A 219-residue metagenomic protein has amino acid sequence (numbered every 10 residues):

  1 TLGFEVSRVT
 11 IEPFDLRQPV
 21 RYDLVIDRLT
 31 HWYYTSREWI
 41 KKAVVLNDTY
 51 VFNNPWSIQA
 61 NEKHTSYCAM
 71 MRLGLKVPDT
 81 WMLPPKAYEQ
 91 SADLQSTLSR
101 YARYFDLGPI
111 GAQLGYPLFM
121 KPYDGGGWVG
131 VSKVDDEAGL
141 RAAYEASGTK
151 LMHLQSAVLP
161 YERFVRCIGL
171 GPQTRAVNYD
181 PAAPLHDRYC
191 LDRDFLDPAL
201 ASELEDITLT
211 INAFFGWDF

Functional and structural regions predicted by a protein language model:
T1-Q95: Conserved N-proximal alpha/beta basic substrate-recognition cap immediately N-terminal to, or forming the N-lobe
L24-R28, F119, H153: Structural motif
I40, L107, L204, T208: Aromatic/hydrophobic pocket-lining residues that form π-stacking "cages" and hydrophobic walls in ligand
T49-Y50, K76-D79, P117, L151 (+1 more regions): Proline-centered loop/turn at the N-terminus of a beta-strand
P78-T80, Y101, R175, P198: Structured catalytic cores of enzymes that bind and process phosphorylated ligands/cofactors
F105-L118: Acidic/histidine-enriched active-site and ligand-binding environments that engage anionic O-linkages
D124-I211: Phosphate-binding site of ATP-dependent enzymes
N212-F219: Conserved metal-phosphate-binding beta-hairpin within the catalytic cores of diverse ATP-dependent phosphoryl-transfer
